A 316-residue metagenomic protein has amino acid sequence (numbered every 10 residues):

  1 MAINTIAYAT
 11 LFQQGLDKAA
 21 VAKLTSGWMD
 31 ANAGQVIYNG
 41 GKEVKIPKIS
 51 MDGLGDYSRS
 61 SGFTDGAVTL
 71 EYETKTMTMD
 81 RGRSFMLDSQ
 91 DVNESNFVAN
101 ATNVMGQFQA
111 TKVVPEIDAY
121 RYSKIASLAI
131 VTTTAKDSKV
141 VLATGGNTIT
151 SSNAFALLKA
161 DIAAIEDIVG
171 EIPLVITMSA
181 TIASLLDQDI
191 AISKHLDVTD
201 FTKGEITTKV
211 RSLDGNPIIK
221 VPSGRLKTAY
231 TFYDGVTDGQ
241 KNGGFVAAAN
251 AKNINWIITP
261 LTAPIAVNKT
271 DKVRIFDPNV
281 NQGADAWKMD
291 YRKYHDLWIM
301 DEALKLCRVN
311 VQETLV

Functional and structural regions predicted by a protein language model:
M1-K75, W298-D301, K305-V316: N-terminal "assembly arms/tails" that initiate or stabilize quaternary assembly in self-assembling proteins
S26-N32, A160-D161, V273-R274: Short alpha-helical segments and helix-capping/turn motifs at coil-helix boundaries
I46, Y72-T134, L157, E166-I182 (+1 more regions): Long, contiguous amphipathic alpha-helices that act as assembly "spine/axial" helices in icosahedral shell and virion
E71, F201-D214, V311-V316: Short, cationic low-complexity segments
S127, T181-L185, G215, G224-T228 (+1 more regions): Short, catalytically relevant binding-site loops at active-site mouths
T133-I206: Extended, solvent-exposed, turn-rich assembly/linker loops in the middle of proteins
T207-P278: Glycine/small-residue-rich hydrophobic helix-like segments
Q240-G243, A248, L261-V316: Extended, compositionally biased alpha-helical segments that mediate assembly or anchoring
